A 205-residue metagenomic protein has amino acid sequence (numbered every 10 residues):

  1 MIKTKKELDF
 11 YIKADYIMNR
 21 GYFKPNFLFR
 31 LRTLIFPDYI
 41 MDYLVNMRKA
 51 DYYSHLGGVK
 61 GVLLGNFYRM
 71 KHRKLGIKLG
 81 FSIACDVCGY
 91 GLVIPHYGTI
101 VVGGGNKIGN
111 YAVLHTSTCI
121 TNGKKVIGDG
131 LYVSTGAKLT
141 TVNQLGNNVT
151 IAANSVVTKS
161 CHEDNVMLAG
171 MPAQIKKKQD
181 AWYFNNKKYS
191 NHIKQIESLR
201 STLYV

Functional and structural regions predicted by a protein language model:
M1-L79, A181-V205: Terminal amphipathic alpha-helical/low-complexity segments used for targeting or macromolecular assembly
A50, A84, A169: Residues in well-ordered beta-strands of folded domains
S54, S82, S117, S134 (+4 more regions): Generic serine detector
K60-K107, Y111: Short linear elements at protein peripheries
G89-G91, P95-G104, G109-T116, T121-G123 (+8 more regions): Left-handed beta-helix
